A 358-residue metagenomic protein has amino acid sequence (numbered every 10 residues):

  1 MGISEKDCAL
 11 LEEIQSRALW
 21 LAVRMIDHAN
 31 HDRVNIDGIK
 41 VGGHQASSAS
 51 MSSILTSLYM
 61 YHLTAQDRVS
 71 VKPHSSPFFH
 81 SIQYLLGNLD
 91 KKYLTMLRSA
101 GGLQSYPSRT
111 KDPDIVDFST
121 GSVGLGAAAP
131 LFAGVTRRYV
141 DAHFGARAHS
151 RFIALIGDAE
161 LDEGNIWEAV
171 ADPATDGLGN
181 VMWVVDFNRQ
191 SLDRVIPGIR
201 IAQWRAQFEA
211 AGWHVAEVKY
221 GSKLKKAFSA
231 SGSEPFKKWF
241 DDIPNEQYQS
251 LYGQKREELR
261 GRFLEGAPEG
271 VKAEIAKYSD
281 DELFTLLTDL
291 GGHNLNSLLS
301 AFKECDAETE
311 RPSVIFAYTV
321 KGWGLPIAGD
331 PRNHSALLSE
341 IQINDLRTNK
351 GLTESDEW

Functional and structural regions predicted by a protein language model:
G2, F187-W358: Long, well-ordered, tryptophan-enriched scaffold segments
K6, L10-A18, A22-V34, A46-D176 (+1 more regions): Cofactor-binding active-site loop characterized by glycine-rich and histidine/acidic residues
R68-K72, N180-N188: Short internal beta-strands
R151, N180-M182, H214: Residues at the starts of beta-strands that form the adenosine-phosphate
L155-I156, V184, F316: Generic enzyme active-site microenvironment
A174-G179, E308: Short, conserved loop/helix-junction motifs that constitute active-site signature segments in enzyme catalytic cores
